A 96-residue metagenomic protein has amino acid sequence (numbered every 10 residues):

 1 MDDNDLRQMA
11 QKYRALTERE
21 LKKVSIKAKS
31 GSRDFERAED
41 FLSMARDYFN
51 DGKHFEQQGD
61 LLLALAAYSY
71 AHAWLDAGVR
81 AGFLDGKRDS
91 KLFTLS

Functional and structural regions predicted by a protein language model:
M1-S96: Long, charged/polar, soluble alpha-helical segments
